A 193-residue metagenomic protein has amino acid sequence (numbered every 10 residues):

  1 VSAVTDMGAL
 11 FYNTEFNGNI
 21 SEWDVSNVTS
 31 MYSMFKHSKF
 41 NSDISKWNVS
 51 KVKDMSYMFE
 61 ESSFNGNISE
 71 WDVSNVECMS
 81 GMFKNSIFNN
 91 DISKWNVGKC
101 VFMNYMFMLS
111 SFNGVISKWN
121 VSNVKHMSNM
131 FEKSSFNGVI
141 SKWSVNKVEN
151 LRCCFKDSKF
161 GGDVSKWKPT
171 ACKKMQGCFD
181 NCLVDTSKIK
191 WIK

Functional and structural regions predicted by a protein language model:
V1-K193: Negatively charged
